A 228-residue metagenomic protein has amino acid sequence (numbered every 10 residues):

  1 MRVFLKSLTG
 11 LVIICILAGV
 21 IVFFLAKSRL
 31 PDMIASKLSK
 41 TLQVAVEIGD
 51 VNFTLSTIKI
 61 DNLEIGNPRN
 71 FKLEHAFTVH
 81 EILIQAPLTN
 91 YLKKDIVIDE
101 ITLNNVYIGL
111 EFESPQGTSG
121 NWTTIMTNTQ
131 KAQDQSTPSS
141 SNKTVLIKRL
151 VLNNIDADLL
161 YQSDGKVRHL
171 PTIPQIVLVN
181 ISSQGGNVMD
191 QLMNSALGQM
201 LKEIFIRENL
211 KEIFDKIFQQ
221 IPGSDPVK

Functional and structural regions predicted by a protein language model:
M1-L42, K211-E212, P226-K228: N-terminal type II signal-anchor transmembrane helix that functions as the membrane-insertion/stop-transfer segment
L11-V20, S36-S39, T54-N62, V106-F112: Short low-complexity stretches enriched in small and charged residues
L17-L25, L30-S36, T54-T57, F71-A76 (+2 more regions): N-terminal start-of-chain detector that recognizes signal peptides and the immediate post-cleavage beginning
S28, D32-T41, F53, V79-I84 (+2 more regions): N-terminal "first-domain core" detector
Q43-N70, N153: N-terminal leader/targeting pre-sequences
I65-Q85, T89-N180, G186-K228: Secondary-structure transition motifs
